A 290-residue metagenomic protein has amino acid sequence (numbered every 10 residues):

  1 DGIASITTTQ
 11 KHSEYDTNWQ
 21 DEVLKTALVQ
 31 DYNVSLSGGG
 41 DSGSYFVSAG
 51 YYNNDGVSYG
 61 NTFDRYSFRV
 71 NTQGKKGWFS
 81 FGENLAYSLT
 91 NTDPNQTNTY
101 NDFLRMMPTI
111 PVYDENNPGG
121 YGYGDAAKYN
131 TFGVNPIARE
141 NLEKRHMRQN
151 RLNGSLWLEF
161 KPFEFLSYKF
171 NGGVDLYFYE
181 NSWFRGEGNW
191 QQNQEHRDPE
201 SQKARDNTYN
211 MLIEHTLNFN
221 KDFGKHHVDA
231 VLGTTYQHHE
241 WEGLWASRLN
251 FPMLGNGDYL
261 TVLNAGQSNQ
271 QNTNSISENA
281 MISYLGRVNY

Functional and structural regions predicted by a protein language model:
D1-D16, G56-N153, K169-S283: Surface-exposed loop/interface segments of Gram-negative outer-membrane beta-barrel transport/assembly proteins
D16-A27: Periplasmic N-terminal accessory/gating domains of Gram-negative outer-membrane beta-barrel systems
V23-L24, D31-N53, V57, R69-K75 (+2 more regions): Predominantly transmembrane beta-strands of Gram-negative outer membrane beta-barrel pores used for transport
L28, Y32-G38, A280-Y290: Structured alpha-helical segments in the cores of large, soluble enzyme domains
V29, G40-D41, K75-F79, K161-F163 (+1 more regions): Outer-membrane beta-barrel channels and translocator barrels
S35-D41, G188, P252-G255, N289: Short glycine/proline-enriched loop/turn "hinge" motifs that connect secondary-structure elements and lie
